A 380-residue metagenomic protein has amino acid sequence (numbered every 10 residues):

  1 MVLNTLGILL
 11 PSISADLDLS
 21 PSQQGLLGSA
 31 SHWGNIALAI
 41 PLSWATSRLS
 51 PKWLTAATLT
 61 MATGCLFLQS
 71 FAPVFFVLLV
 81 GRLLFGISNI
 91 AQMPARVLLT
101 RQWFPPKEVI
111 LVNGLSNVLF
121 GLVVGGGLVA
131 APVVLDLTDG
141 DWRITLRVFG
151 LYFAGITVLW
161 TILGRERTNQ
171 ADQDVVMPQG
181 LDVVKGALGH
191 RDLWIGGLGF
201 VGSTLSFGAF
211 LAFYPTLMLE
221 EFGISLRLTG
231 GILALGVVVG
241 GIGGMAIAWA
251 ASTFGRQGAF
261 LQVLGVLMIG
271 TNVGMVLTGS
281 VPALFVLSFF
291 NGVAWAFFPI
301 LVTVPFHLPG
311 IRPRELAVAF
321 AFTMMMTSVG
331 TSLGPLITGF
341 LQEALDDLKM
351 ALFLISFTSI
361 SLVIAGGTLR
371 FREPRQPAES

Functional and structural regions predicted by a protein language model:
L6-G7, R191-A234, G241-G244: Extracytoplasmic gate region of multi-pass secondary transporters
A37-V74: Conserved MFS/SLC helix-loop-helix module at the cytosolic interface between two early adjacent transmembrane helices
G81-F120: Cytoplasmic helix-loop-helix junction between adjacent transmembrane helices in 12-TM secondary transporters
A91-F104, F297-I311: Intracellular juxtamembrane helix-capping segments at the cytosolic ends of symmetry-related transmembrane helices
L115-R165: Helix-loop-helix hairpin linking two adjacent transmembrane segments in secondary transporters
R165-G196: Juxtamembrane intracellular "pre-TM" segments in multi-pass secondary transporters
Q257-V304: C-terminal transmembrane helical hairpin of 12-TM major facilitator-type secondary transporters
I311-D347: A late C-terminal transmembrane helix in Major Facilitator Superfamily
